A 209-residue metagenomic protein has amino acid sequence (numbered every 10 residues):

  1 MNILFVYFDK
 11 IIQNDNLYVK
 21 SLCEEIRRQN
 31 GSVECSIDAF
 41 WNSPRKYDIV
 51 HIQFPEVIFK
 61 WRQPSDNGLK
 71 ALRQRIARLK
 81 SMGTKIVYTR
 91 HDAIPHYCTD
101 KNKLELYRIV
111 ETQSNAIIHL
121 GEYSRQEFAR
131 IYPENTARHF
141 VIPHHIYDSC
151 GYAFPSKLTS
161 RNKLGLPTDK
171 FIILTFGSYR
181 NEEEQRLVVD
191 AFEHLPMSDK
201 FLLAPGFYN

Functional and structural regions predicted by a protein language model:
M1-A39, Y47, G83, E193-P196: N-terminal subdomain of nucleotide-sugar transferases
F8, H144, T175-R180, G206-F207: Conserved donor-binding loops in enzymes that form glycosidic bonds
D48-F54, L69-I94, I118: Active-site proximal beta-strand in glycosyltransferases
H96-N115: A conserved, positively charged/aromatic
T112-A129, E134-Y152: Donor nucleotide-sugar binding/catalytic pocket of nucleotide-sugar-dependent glycosyltransferases
Y152-L166: A short helix/loop element that forms part of the nucleotide-sugar donor recognition site in Leloir-type
P167-E183, V189-F192, L203: Conserved donor-binding/catalytic core segment of Leloir-type glycosyltransferases
D199-N209: Glycosyltransferase donor-sugar binding loop
